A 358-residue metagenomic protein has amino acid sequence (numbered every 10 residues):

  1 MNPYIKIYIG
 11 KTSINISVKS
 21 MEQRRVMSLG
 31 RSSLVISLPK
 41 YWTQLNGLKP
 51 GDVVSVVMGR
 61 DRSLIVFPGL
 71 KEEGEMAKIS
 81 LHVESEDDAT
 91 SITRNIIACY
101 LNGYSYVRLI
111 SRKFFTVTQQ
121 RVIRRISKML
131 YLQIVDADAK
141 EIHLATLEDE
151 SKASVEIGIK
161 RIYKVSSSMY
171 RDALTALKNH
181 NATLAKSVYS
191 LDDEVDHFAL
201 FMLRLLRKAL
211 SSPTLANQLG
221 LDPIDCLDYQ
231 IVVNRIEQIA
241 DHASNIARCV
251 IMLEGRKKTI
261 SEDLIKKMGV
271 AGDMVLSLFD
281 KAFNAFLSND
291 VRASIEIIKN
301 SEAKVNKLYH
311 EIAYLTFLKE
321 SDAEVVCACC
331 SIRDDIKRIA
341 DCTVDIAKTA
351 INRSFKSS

Functional and structural regions predicted by a protein language model:
M1-K19: Short, intrinsically disordered or compositionally biased N-terminal tails of bacterial proteins
E22-V26, R31-S33, S37-S358: Cytosolic, long alpha-helical scaffolding segments
